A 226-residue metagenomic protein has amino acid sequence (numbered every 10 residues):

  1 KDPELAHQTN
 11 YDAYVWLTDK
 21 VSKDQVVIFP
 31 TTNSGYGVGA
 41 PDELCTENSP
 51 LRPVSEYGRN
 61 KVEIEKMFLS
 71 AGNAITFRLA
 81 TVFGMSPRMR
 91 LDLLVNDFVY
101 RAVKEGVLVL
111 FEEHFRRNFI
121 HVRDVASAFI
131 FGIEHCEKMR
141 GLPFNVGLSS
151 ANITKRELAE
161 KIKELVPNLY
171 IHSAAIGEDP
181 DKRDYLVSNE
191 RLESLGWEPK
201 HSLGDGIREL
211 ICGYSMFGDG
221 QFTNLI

Functional and structural regions predicted by a protein language model:
K1, V38-A40, S86-R88, K155-L158: Short glycine-/acidic-enriched loop or helix-start segments at secondary-structure transitions that form or flank
K1-T9: NAD(P)H-binding glycine-rich loop region in Rossmannoid oxidoreductase-like domains and their noncatalytic homologs
N10, Y57-K61: Active-site YXXXK catalytic motif of short-chain dehydrogenase/reductase
V15-V54: Conserved Rossmann-fold NAD(P)-dependent oxidoreductase catalytic core, especially the SDR/UDP-sugar
T32-G35, T81-P87, A151: Active-site proximal helix/loop that lines the substrate pocket of Rossmann-like NAD(P)-dependent oxidoreductase domains
V54-G58, R117: Catalytic tyrosine of NAD(P)H-dependent dehydrogenase/reductases that use a Tyr as the general acid/base
V62, K66-R117, V122-I133, K161-K163: NAD(P)-dependent short-chain dehydrogenase/reductase
E105-G106, L110-I226: C-terminal substrate-binding subdomain of Rossmann-fold SDR/epimerase-dehydratase oxidoreductases
